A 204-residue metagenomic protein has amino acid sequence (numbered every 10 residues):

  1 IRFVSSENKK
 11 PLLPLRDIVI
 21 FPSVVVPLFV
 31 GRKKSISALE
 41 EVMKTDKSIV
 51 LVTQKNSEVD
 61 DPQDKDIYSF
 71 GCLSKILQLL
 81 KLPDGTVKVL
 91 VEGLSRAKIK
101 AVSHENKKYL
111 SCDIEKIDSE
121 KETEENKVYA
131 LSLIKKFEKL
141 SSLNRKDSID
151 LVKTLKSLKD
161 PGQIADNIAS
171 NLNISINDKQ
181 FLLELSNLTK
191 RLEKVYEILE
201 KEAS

Functional and structural regions predicted by a protein language model:
I1-S204: N-terminal low-complexity, acidic/polar interaction/targeting segments
